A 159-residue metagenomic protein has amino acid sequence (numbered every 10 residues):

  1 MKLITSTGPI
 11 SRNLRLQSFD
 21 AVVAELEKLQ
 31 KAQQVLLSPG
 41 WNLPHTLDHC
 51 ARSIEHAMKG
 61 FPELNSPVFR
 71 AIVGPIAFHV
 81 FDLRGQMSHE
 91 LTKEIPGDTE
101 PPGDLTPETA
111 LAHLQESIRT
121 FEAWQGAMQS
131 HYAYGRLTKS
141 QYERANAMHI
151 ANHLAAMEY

Functional and structural regions predicted by a protein language model:
M1-E27: Extreme N-terminal tail/first-helix region
K2-P9, K59-H113, T120-F121: Short, helix-capping/interhelical loops that line the mouth of catalytic, cofactor-, or ligand-binding pockets
P9-R12, Q33-Q34, E100-L105, T138-S140: Active-site rim elements
S18-E25, H49, S53, H113 (+2 more regions): Amphipathic, well-ordered alpha-helical segments in soluble domains
F19-L29, E90-E94, A123-A127: Short alpha-helical hairpin
Q33-L83, Q129-Y159: Short, contiguous alpha-helical
D104-Y134, T138-R144: C-terminal terminal-subdomain/extension
